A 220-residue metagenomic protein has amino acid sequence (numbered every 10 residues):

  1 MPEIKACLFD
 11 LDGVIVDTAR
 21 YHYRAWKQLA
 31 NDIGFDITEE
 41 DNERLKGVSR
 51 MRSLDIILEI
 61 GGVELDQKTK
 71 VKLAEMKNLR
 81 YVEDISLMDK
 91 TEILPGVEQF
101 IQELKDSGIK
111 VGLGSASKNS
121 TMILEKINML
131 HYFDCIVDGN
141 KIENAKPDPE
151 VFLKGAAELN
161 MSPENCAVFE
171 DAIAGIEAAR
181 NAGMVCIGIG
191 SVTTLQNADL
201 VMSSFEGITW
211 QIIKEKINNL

Functional and structural regions predicted by a protein language model:
M1-E43: Active-site neighborhood of HAD-like aspartate-dependent phosphohydrolases
M1-K5, E98, Q102-K105, S117-L220: Asp-based, Mg2+/Mn2+-dependent phosphohydrolase catalytic module
E3, E83-L113: Short, acidic loop-to-helix structural element flanking the phosphoryl-transfer center in phosphate-processing enzymes
I15, I93, L113, N144 (+1 more regions): Conserved SAM-binding loop
Y23, K27, R50-D55, A74 (+2 more regions): An amphipathic alpha-helix signature
L29-G61, Q67: Alpha-helical substrate-recognition element adjacent to the catalytic core
D36, E59-P95: Metal-dependent phosphoesterase signature
